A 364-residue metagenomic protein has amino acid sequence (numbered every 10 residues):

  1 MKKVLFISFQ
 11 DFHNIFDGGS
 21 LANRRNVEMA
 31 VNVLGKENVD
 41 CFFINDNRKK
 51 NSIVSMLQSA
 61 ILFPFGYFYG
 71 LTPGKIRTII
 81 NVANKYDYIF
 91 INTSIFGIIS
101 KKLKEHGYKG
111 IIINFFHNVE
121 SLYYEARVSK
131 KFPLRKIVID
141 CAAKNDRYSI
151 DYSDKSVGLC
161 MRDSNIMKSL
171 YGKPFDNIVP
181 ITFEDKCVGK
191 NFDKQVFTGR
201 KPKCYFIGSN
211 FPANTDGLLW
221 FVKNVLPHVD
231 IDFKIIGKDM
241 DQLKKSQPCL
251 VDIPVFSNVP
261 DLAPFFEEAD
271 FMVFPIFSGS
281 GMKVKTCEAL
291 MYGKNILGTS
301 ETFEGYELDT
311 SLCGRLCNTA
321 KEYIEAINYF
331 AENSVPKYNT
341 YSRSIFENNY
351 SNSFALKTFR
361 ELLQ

Functional and structural regions predicted by a protein language model:
M1-N45, N84, N224: N-terminal subdomain of nucleotide-sugar transferases
A22, P180-Q247, V255, V259-P260 (+1 more regions): Conserved catalytic-core segment of nucleotide-activated headgroup transferases in glycan assembly
R77-I80, V119-E120, L134-S156: Membrane-proximal helix-turn-helix segments that form the acceptor-binding/catalytic region of lipid-linked
G107-A126: Active-site proximal beta-strand in glycosyltransferases
R147-N191: Donor nucleotide-sugar binding/catalytic pocket of nucleotide-sugar-dependent glycosyltransferases
P264-G281, Y292-K294: Acidic donor-binding loop of glycosyltransferase active sites
K285-M291, N295-T299: Short hydrophobic beta-strand element within catalytic cores of glycosyltransferases and related nucleotide-activated
S334-L363: A charged, aromatic-enriched C-terminal amphipathic alpha-helix characteristic of glycosyltransferases across folds
